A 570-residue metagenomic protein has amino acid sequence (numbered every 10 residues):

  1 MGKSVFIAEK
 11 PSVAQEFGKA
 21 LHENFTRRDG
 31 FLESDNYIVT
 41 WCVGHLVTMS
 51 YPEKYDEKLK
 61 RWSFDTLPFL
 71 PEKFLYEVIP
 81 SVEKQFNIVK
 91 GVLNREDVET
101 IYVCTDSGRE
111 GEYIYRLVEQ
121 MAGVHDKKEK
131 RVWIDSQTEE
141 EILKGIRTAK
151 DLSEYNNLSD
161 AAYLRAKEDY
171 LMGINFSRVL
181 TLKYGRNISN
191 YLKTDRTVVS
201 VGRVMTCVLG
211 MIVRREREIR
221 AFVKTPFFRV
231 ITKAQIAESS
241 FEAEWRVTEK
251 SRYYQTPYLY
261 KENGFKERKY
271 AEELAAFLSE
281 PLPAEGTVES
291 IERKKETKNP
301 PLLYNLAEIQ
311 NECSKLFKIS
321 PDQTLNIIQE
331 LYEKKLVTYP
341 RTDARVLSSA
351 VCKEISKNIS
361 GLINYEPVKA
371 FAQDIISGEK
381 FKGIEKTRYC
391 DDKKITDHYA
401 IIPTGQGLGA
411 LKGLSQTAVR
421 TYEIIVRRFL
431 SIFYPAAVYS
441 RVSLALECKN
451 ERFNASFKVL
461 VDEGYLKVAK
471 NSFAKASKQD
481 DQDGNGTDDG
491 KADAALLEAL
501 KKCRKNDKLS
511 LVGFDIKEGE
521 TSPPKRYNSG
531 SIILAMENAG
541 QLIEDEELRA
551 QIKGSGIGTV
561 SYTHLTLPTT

Functional and structural regions predicted by a protein language model:
M1-R178, P523: Intrinsically disordered, low-complexity regulatory segments
S12, E16, S34, P80-I88 (+17 more regions): Charged, alpha-helix-enriched surfaces in structured cytosolic catalytic cores of large nucleotide-utilizing machines
I38, L46-I79, G91, R196-Q329 (+5 more regions): Long, highly charged, low-complexity internal segments
D135-E141, G185-S189, L306-A307, I327-V337: Short, conserved phosphate-binding/catalytic loop or strand-edge motifs used in phosphoryl-/nucleotidyl-transfer
K144-R229: C-terminal or mid-to-C-terminal helical accessory/interaction module adjacent to the motor/catalytic core
K167-S177, E296-Y304, N326-V337, F381-T404 (+1 more regions): Core structural elements
I319-K382: Extended, well-ordered alpha-helical scaffold/bundle regions in very large, multi-domain proteins
T563-T569: Conserved small/polar residues in nucleotide/adenosyl-binding loops
